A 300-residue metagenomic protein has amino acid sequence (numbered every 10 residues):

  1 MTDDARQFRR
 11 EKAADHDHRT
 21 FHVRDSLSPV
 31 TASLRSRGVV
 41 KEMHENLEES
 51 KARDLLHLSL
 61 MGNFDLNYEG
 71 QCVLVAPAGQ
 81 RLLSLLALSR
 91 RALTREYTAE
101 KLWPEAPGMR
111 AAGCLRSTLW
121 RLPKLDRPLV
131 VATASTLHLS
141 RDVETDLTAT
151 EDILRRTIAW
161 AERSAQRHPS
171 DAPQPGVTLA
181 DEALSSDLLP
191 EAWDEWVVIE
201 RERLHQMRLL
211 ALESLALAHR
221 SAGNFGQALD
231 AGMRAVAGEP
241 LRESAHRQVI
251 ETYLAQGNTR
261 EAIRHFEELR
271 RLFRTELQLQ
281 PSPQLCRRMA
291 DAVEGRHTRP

Functional and structural regions predicted by a protein language model:
R6, T20-A78, P128-H138, V143 (+1 more regions): Short boundary/linker motifs that mark transitions into or out of structured domains
E11-K12, E42: Charged/polar low-complexity intrinsically disordered segments
A13-H18: Intrinsic low-complexity, disordered N-terminal segments enriched in polar/charged/small residues
R35, V39, H44, V73 (+4 more regions): Intrinsically disordered, charged and Pro/Gly-enriched terminal/linker segments that flank large helical-solenoid
L82-L83: Short alpha-helical "packing" element that flanks the helix-turn-helix/winged-helix DNA-binding module
A87-Y97: Short capping segments at the starts of secondary-structure elements
E100: Alpha-helical residues within the helix-turn-helix
R116-L119, P123-R127, R270: C-terminal flanking helix
